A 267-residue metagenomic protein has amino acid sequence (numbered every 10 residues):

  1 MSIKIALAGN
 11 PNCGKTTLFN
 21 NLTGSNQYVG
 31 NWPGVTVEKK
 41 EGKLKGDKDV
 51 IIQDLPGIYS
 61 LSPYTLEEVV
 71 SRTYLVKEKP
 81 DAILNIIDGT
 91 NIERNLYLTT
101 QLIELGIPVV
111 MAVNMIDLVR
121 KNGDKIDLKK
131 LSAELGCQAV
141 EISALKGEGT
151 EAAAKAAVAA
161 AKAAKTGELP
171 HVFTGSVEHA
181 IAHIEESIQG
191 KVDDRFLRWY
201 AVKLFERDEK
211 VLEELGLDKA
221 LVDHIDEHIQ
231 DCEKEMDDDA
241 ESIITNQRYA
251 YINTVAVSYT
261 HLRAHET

Functional and structural regions predicted by a protein language model:
M1-Q53: Conserved G1/Walker A P-loop phosphate-binding module
W32-A82: Switch I (G2) and immediately adjacent beta-strands of P-loop GTPase domains
P33, I51, E67-V70, R94-L98 (+8 more regions): Helical mechanochemical/support elements of P-loop NTPase systems and associated helical scaffolds
S60-L61, E93-R94, L118-N122, G147-A152 (+1 more regions): Switch/connector loops and helix/strand junctions flanking conserved nucleotide-binding motifs in nucleotide-processing
Y74-E78, A82, I86-Q138: Conserved C-terminal guanine-recognition region of P-loop GTPase G domains, centered on the G4
R120-L169: Canonical P-loop GTPase G-domain recognition
E168-E235, I243-N253: Long, well-ordered amphipathic alpha-helical subdomains in the mid-to-C-terminal portions of large enzyme subunits
T260-T267: Conserved small/polar residues in nucleotide/adenosyl-binding loops
